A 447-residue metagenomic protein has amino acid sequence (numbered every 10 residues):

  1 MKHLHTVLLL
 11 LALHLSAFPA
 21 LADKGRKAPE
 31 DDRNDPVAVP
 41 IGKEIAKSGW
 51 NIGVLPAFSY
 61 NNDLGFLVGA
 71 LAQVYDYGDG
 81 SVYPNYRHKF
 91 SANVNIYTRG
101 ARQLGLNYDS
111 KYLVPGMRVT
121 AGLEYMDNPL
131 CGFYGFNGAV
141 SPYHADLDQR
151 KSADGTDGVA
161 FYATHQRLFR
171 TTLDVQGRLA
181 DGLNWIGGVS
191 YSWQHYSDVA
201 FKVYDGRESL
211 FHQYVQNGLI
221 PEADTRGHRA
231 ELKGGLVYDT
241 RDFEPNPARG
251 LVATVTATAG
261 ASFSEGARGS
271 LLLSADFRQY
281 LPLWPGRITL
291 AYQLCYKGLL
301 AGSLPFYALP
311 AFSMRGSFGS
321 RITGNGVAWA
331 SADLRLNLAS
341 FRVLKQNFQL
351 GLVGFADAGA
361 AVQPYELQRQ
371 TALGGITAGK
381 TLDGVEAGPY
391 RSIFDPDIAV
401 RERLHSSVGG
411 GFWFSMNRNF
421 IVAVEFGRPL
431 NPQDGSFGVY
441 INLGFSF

Functional and structural regions predicted by a protein language model:
K24, P40-W50, G78-R87, L113-R118 (+9 more regions): Short loop/turn motifs that connect adjacent beta-strands in outer-membrane beta-barrel proteins
E44-G53, S59-D224, H228, Q433-S446: Gram-negative/organellar outer-membrane beta-barrel architecture
I52-V54, V68-A70, R102-L106, R167-L173 (+9 more regions): Hydrophobic, lipid-facing positions within transmembrane beta-strands of outer-membrane proteins
F58, A70-A72, F90-I96, L106 (+13 more regions): Transmembrane beta-barrel strands of outer-membrane/channel proteins
A70-A92, K233-S264, G269, L273-D276 (+2 more regions): Surface-exposed extracellular loop regions of Gram-negative outer-membrane beta-barrel proteins
Q73-Y75, D109-K111, D174-R178, G188 (+5 more regions): Transmembrane beta-barrel domains of outer membrane proteins
L232-V237, R241-F355, V362-P364, R369-A372 (+2 more regions): C-terminal outer-membrane beta-barrel translocator/porin domains of Gram-negative envelope proteins and their
L294, R403, W413-F447: Predominantly the C-terminal beta-signal and adjacent terminal strand-loop region of outer-membrane beta-barrel
